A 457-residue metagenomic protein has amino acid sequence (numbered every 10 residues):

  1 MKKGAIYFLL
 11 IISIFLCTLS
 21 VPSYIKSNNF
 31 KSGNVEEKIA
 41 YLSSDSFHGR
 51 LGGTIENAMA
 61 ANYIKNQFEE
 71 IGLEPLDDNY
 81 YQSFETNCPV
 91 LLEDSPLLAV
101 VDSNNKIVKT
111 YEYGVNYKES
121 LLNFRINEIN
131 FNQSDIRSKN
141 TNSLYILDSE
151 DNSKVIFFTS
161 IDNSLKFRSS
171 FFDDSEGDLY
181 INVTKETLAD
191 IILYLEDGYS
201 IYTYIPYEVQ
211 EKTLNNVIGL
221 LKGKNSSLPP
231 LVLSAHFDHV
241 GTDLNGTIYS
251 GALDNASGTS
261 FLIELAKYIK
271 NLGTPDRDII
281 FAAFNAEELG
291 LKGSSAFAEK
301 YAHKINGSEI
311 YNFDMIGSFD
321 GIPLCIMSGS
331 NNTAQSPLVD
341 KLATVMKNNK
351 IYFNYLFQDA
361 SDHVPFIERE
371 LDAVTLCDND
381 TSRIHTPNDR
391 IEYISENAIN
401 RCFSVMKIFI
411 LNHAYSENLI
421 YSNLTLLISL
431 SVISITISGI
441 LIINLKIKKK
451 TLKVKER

Functional and structural regions predicted by a protein language model:
M1-K2, E417-R457: C-terminal single-pass membrane-anchor helix
K2-E74, F167, L221-K222: N-terminal hydrophobic or amphipathic helices/low-complexity stretches enriched in small/hydrophobic/Pro/Gly
S23-N29, D45-I55, E128-R137, E176-Y180 (+6 more regions): Second-shell loop/turn segments in exported
H48-L147: Noncatalytic luminal/extracellular "stalk/propeptide" segments of secretory-pathway proteins
V108-S143, S149-E150, L228-F261, L265-N271: Active-site metal-coordination/substrate-binding segment of hydrolases, especially metallo-dependent peptidases
S169-Y249: Soluble metallo-hydrolase cores and metallopeptidase-like ectodomains found primarily in the secretory/periplasmic
F172-G177, T213-N216, G241, G246-N331: Acidic/histidine-rich catalytic neighborhood of metal-dependent amide-processing enzymes
I316-S431, L441: Active-site-adjacent substrate-binding region of metalloamidase/peptidase-like peptide-processing proteins
